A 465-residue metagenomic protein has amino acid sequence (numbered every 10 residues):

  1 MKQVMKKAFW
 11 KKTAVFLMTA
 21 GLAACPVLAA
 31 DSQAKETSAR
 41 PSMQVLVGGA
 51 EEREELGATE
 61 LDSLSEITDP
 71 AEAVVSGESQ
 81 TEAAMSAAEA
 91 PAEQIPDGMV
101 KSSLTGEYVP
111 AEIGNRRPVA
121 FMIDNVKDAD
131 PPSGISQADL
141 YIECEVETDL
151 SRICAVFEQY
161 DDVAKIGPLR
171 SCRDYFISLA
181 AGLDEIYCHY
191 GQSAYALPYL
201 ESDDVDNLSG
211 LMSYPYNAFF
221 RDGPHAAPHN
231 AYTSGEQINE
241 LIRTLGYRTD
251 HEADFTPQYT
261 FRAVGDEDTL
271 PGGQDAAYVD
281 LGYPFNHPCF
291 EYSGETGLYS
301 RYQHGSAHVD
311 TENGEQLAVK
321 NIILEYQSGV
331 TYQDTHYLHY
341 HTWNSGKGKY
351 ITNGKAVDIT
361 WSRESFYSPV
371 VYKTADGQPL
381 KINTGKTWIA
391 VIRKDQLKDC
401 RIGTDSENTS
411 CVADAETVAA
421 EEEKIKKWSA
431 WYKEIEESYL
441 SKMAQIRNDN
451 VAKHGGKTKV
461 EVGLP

Functional and structural regions predicted by a protein language model:
M1-L17: Bacterial Sec-dependent N-terminal signal peptides
F16-A24: Bacterial N-terminal signal peptides
A24-P41: Sec-dependent signal peptide cleavage junction
A30, F220-R221, Y439, M443: Intrinsically disordered, low-complexity regulatory segments in tyrosine-phosphorylation signaling proteins
S42-M43, A71: Ser/Thr/Pro/Gly-rich low-complexity, intrinsically disordered segments
G48-P91, T417-E434, S438-K442, I446-N450 (+1 more regions): Ser/Thr/Gly/Pro-rich low-complexity, disordered linker/stalk segments of secreted and cell-surface proteins
I67, G77-I142, E147-K427: A surface/extracellular/periplasmic glyco- and lipid-processing/surface-interacting theme
